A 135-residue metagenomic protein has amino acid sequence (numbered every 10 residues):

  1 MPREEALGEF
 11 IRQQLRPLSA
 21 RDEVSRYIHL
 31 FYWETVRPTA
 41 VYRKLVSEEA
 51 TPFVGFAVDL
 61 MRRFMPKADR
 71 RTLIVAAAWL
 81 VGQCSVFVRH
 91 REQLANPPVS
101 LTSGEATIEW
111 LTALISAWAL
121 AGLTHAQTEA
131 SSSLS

Functional and structural regions predicted by a protein language model:
M1, S19-V54, L101-I108: Short secondary-structure transition hinges
E5-A20, T51-A78, G82-S135: C-terminal peripheral helix-coil segments that are non-catalytic and often amphipathic
